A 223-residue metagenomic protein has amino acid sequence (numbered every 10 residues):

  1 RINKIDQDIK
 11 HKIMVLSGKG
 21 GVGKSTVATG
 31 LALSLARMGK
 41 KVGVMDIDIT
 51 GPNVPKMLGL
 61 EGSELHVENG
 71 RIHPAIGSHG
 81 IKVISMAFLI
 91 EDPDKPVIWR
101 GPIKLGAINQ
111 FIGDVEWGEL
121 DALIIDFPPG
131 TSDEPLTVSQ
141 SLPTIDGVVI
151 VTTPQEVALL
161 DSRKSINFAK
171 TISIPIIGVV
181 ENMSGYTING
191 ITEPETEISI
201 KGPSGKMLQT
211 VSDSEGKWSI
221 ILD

Functional and structural regions predicted by a protein language model:
R1-V22, S63: Extreme N-terminal, non-catalytic leader segments that precede Walker-type/kinase nucleotide-binding cores
I9, G20, D46, V54 (+5 more regions): Residue-level signature of catalytic and energy-coupling elements of molecular machines, predominantly ATP/GTP-dependent
K12-D46, I166: Walker A/P-loop phosphate-binding motif and the immediately C-terminal alpha-helix
V22-G30, P52-P55, G130-P135, A158-D161: Short glycine/serine/threonine-rich phosphate/pyrophosphate-binding segments that cradle anionic phosphate groups
K41-G43, I47-P93, I98, L105 (+1 more regions): Phosphate-binding loop that captures ATP/GTP phosphates
M86-P102, F111-T137: Switch II (G3) loop of P-loop NTPases
A122, P128-I188: Conserved catalytic-core segment of NTP-binding enzymes
N189-D223: Ser/Thr-rich low-complexity repeats and stalk/linker segments
